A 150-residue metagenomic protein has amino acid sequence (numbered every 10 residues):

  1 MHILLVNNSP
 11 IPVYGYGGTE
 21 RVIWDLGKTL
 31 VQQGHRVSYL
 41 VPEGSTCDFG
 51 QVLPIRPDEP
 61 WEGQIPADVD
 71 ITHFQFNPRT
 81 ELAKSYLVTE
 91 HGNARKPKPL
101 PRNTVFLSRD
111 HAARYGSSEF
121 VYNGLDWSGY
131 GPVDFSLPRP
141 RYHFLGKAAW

Functional and structural regions predicted by a protein language model:
L4-L5, T19, K28, Y39-V41 (+6 more regions): Catalytic phosphate/metal-binding cores of nucleic-acid and nucleotide-processing enzymes, i.e., regions that mediate
N7, V41, E90, S108 (+2 more regions): Short beta-strand/turn micro-motifs composed of small residues that flank or help shape donor/cofactor-binding pockets
N7-Y16, W24-W61: N-terminal strand-loop element at the rim of the active site of nucleotide-sugar-dependent glycosyltransferases
P10, G44, N93, H111 (+2 more regions): Short, glycine/serine-rich, charged loops/turns that create anion-binding and catalytic segments at active sites
Y14, E20, A149: Nucleotide-sugar-dependent
P42, F49-R114: Extended catalytic core of nucleotide-activated donor transferases of GT-like folds
L100-P101, D110-L125, V133: Helix-loop-beta element that forms the nucleotide-linked donor phosphate-binding surface in glycosyltransferases
S118, G129-W150: Conserved donor-binding/catalytic core segment of Leloir-type glycosyltransferases
